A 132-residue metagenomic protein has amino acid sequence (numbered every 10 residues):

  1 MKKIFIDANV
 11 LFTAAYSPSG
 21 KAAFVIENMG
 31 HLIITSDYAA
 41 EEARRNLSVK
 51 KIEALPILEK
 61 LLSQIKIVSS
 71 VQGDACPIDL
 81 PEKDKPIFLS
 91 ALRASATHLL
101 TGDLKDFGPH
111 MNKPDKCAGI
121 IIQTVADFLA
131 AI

Functional and structural regions predicted by a protein language model:
M1-I4: Extreme N-terminal starter segment of soluble prokaryotic enzymes
I6, S17-V49: PIN/NYN-family metal-dependent endoribonuclease catalytic core
V10-A14, D74-L80: Short, flexible loop segments at the rims of nucleotide/cofactor-binding pockets, characterized by
D37, G102-L104: Short secondary-structure boundary segments
V49-A54, K116-G119: Short, hinge-like loop/turn segments at secondary-structure boundaries
L58-I78: Acidic catalytic patch
E82-L99: Acidic, metal-associated active-site segment
K105-I132: Acidic, PIN/NYN-like endoribonuclease modules and their adjacent C-terminal/linker elements
